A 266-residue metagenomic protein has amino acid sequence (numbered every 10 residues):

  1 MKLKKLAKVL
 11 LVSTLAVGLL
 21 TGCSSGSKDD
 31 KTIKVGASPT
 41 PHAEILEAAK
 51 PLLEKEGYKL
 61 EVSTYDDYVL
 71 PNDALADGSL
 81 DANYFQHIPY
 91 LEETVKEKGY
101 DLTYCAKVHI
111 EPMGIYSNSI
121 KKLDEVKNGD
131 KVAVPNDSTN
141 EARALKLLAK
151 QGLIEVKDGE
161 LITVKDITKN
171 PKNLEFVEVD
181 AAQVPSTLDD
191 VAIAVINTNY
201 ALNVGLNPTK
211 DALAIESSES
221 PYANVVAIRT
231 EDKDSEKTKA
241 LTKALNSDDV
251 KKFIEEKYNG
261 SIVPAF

Functional and structural regions predicted by a protein language model:
G18-G22: C-terminal motif of bacterial Sec signal peptides marking the signal peptidase cleavage site
D29-T40, Y58-T64, K131-V132: Short, well-ordered beta-strand elements
P39-E61, L70: Short, polar/charged alpha-helical segment
V62-D73, E160-S186: Short helix-initiation/N-cap motifs at beta->coil->alpha
E93-C105, S119-I120, V195, N203-A214: Ligand-binding "clamshell"
C105-I154, K251: A conserved helix-loop-strand patch within extracytoplasmic ligand-binding domains of the periplasmic binding
P112-L123, A223-S235: A bilobed periplasmic-binding-protein/Venus flytrap-type ligand-binding module shared by bacterial periplasmic
N140-A149, L245-A265: Periplasmic-binding protein-like
